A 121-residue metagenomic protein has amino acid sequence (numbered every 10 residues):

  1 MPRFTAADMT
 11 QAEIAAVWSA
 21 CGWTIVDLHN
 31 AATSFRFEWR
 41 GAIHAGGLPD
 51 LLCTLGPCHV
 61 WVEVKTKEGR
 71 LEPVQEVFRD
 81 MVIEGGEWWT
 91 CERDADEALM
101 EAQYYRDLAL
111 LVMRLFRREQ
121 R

Functional and structural regions predicted by a protein language model:
M1-R121: Catalytic phosphate/metal-binding cores of nucleic-acid and nucleotide-processing enzymes, i.e., regions that mediate
